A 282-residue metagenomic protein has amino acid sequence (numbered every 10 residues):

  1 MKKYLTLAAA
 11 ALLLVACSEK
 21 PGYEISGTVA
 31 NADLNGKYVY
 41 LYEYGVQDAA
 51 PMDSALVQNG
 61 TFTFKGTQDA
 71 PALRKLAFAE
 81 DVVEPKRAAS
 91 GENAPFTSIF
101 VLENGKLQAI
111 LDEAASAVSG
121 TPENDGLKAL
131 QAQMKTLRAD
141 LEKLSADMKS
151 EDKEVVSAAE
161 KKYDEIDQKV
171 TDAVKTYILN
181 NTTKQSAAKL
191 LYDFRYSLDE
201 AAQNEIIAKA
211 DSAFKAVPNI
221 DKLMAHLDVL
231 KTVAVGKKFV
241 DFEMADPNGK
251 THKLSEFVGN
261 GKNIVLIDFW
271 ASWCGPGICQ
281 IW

Functional and structural regions predicted by a protein language model:
M1-Y4: Positively charged n-region of N-terminal signal peptides that target proteins for export
T6-A10: Sec-dependent N-terminal signal peptides
C17-E165: A non-transmembrane, solvent-exposed segment enriched in polar/low-complexity residues
A49-A50, K238, N263: Short, small/polar residue-rich loop motifs at catalytic or cofactor-binding pockets
P85-P95, L107-I110, E165-G236: N-terminal targeting signals for export/organelle localization
E243-V265: A short beta-strand-turn-helix
G261-W282: Conserved redox-active cysteine motifs that mediate thiol-disulfide chemistry, especially di-cysteine Cys-X(1-2)-Cys
